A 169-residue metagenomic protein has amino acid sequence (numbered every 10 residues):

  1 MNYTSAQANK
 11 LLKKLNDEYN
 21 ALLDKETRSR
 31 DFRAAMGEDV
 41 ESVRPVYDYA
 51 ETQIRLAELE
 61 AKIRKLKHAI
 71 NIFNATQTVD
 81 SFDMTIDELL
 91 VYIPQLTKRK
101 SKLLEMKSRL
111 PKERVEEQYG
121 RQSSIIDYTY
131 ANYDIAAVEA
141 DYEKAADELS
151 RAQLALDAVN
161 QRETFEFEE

Functional and structural regions predicted by a protein language model:
M1-E169: Structural preference for solvent-exposed beta-strand-turn elements and adjacent flexible terminal/loop segments within
